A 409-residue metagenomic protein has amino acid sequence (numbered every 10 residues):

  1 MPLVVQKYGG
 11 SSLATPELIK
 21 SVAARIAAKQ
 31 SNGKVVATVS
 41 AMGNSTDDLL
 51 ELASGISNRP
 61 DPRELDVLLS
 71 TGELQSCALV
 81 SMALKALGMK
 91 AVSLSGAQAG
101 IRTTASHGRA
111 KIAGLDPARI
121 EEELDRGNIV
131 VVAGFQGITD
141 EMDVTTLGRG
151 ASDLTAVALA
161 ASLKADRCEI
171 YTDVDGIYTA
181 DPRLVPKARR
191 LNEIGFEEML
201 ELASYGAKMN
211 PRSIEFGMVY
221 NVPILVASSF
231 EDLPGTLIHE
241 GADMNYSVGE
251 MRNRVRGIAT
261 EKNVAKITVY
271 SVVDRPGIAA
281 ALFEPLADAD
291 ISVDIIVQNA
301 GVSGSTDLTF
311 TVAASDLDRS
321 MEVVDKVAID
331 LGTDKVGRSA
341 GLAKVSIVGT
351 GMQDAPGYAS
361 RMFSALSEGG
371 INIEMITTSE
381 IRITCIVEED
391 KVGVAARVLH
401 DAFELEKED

Functional and structural regions predicted by a protein language model:
M1-I214, M218, T311, V387-E388 (+2 more regions): Nucleotide/pyrophosphate-binding catalytic subdomain
M42, V174-G176, Y220-I224, S228-L233 (+4 more regions): Glycine-rich beta-alpha junction loops
C77-A83, A113-G114, A151-L154, S229-E231 (+4 more regions): Short, charged low-complexity intrinsically disordered segments located at boundaries of structured domains
M89, A165, V222, I291 (+1 more regions): Short glycine/serine/threonine/alanine-rich loop segments
A133, L202-N263: Phosphate/diphosphate-binding glycine-rich loops and adjacent basic-rich segments that engage nucleotide
R167-Y171, I224-V226, D294, M375: Short hydrophobic alpha-helical runs that function as membrane-insertion/retention elements
C168, I214, N221-P223, V323-K326: N-terminal short leaders/motifs
L237-D409: A conserved regulatory-domain signal marking ACT and ACT-like small-molecule sensing domains and adjacent regulatory
